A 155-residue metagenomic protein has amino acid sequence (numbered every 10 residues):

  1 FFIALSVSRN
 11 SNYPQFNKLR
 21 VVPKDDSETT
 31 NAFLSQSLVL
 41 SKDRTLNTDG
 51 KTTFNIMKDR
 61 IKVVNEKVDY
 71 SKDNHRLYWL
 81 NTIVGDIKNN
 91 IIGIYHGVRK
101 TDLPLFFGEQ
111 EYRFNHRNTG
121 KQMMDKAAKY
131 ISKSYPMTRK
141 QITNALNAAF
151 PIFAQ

Functional and structural regions predicted by a protein language model:
F1-Q155: Residue-level recognition of single "structural anchor" positions that define or cap local secondary structure
